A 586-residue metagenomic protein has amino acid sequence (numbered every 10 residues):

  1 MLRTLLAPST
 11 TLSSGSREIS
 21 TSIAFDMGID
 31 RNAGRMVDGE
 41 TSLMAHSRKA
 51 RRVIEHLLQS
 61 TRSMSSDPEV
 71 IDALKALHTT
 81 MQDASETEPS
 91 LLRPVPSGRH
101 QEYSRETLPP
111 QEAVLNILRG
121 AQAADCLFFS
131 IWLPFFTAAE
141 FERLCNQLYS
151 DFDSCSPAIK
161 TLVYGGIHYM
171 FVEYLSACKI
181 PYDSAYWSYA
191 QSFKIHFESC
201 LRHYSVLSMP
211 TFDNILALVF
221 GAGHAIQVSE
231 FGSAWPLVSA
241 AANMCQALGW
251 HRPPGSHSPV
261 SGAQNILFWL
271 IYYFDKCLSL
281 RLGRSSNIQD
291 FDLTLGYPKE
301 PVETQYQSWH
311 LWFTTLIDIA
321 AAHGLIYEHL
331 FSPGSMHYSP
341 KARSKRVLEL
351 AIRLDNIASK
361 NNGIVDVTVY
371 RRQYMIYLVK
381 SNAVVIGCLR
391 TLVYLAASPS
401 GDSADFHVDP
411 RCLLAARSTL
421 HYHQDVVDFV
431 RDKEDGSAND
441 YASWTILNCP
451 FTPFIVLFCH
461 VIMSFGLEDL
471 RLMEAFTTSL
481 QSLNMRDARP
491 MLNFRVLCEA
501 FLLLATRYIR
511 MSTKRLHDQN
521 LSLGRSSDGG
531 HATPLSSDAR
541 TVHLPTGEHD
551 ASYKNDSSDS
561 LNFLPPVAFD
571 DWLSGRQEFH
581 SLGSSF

Functional and structural regions predicted by a protein language model:
M1-Y169, F454: Intrinsic, low-complexity transcriptional activation domains
D26, L43-M44, S60, M64 (+2 more regions): Intrinsically disordered, low-complexity transcriptional activation domains
T107, A123-N243: Alpha-solenoid helical-repeat scaffolds
F136, S188-L216, P236-G255, L270 (+3 more regions): Long, amphipathic alpha-helical regulatory blocks in the mid-to-C-terminal portion of eukaryotic proteins
Q246-G363: Fungal transcription factor middle regulatory core
V385, L457-H460, S479-A539: Eukaryote-biased recognition of C-terminal alpha-helical segments
